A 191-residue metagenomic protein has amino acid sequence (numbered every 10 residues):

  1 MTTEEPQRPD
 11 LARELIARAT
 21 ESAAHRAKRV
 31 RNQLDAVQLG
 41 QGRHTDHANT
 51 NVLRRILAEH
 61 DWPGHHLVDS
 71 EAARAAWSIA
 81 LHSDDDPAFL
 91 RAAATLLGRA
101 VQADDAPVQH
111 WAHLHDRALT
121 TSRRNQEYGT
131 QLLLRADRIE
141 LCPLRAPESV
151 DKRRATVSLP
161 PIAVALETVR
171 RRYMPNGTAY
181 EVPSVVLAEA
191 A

Functional and structural regions predicted by a protein language model:
M1, E189-A191: Short intrinsically disordered terminal tails
M1-R123: N-terminal helix-rich structural modules
R74-V186: Mature-region segments of soluble proteins
